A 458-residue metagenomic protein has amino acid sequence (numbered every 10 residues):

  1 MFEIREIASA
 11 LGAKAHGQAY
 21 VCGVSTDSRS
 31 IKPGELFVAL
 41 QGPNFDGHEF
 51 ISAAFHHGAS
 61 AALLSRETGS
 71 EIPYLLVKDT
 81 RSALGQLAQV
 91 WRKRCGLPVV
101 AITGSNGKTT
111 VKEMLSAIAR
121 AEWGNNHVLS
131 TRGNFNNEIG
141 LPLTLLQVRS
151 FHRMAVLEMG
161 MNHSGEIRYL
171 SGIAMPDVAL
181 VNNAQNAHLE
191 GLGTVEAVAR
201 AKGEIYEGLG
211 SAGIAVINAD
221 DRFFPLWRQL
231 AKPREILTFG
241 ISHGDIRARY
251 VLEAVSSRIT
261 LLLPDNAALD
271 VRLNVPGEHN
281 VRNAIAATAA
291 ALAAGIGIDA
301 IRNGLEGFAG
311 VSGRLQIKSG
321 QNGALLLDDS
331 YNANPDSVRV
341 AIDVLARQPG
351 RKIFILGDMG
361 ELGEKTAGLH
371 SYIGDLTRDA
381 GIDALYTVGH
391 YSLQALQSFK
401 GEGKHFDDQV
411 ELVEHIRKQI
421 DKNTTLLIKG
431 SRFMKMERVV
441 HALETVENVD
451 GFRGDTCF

Functional and structural regions predicted by a protein language model:
M1-A15, P33-L36, N125-N126, G191-T194 (+9 more regions): ATP-dependent carboxylate-amine ligase
F2-T103, T110-E122, I139, L146 (+4 more regions): Short, basic phosphate-binding NTP loop
R5-E6, L84-A219, F223-P233, K418 (+1 more regions): Phosphate-binding loop of NTP-binding sites
I7, E35, A54, L87 (+14 more regions): Residue-level signal for inorganic ion chemistry
K14-V24, S82-G85, N136-I139, M159-S164 (+6 more regions): Short gly/ser/thr-rich secondary-structure transition/capping motifs
I51, F55-H56, S171-G172, R378: Non-catalytic positions within long, well-ordered alpha-helices that form the structural scaffold/packing of enzyme
S60-G69, A219-F223, I241-S242, G389-L393 (+1 more regions): Short, polar loop motifs at secondary-structure junctions
